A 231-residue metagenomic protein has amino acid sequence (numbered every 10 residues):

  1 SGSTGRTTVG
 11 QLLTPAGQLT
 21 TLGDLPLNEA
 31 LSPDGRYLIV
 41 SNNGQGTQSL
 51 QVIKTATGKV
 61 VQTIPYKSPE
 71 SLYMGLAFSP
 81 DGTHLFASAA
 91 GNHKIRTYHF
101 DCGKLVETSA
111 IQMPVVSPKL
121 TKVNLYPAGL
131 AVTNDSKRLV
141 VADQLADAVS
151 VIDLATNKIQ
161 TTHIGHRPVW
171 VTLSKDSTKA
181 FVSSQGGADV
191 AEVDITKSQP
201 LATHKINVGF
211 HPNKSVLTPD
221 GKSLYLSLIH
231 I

Functional and structural regions predicted by a protein language model:
S1-P15: Blade/loop signatures of beta-propeller domains
Q18, I64-S68, T108-K122: Surface-exposed loop and turn segments in beta-propeller and other repeat-based domains that flank or scaffold
D34-R36, D81-T83, D135-K137, D176-T178 (+1 more regions): Short coil/turn segments that connect the beta-strands within blades of beta-propeller domains
K54-G58, F100-G103, D153-N157, I195-S198: Short loop/turn segments that connect beta-strands within beta-propeller blades
I229-I231: Conserved small/polar residues in nucleotide/adenosyl-binding loops
